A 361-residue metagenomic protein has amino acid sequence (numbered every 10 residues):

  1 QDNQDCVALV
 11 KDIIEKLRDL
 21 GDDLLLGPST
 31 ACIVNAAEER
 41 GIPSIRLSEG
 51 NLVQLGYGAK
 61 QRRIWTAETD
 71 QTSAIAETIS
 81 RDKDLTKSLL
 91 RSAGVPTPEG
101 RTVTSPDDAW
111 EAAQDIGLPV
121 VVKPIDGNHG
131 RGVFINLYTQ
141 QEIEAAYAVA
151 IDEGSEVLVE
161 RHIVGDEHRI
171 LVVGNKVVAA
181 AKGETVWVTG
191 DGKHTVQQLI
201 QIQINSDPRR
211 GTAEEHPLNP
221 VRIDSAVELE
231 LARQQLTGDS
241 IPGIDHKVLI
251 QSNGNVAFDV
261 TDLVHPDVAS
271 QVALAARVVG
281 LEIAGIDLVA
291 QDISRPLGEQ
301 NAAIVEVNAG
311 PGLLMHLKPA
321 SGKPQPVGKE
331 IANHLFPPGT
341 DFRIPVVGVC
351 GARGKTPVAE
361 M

Functional and structural regions predicted by a protein language model:
Q1-D115, N128, G348, G354-V358: Conserved N-proximal alpha/beta basic substrate-recognition cap immediately N-terminal to, or forming the N-lobe
A59-P220, P266-A269: Active-site nucleotide/adenylate-binding loops and adjacent lid/helix of ATP-dependent enzymes
V149, E153, I202-S294: A long amphipathic alpha-helix within ATP-dependent nucleotide-binding catalytic cores
G183-V186, Q291, G310-G312: Activation segment
S294-N301: Short glycine/threonine-rich loop-to-helix capping motif typified by GTGT followed within a few residues by an Asp-Pro
E306-L317: Glycine-rich phosphate/pyrophosphate-binding beta-alpha loops
P319-H334: N-terminal pre-Walker A segment at the start of P-loop NTPase domains
P337-M361: Phosphate-binding loop of NTP-binding sites
